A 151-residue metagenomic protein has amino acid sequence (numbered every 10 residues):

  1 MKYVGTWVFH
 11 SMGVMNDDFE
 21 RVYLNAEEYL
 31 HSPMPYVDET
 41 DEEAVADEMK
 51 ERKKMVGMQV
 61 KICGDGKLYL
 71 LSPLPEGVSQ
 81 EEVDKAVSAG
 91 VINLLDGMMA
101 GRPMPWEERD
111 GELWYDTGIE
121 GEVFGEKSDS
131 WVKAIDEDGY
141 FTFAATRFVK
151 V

Functional and structural regions predicted by a protein language model:
M1-Y36: Tryptophan-anchored aromatic micro-motifs
M12-D17, E39-K150: Contiguous, well-ordered beta-strand patches that form the walls/edges of small beta-barrel/beta-sandwich domains
